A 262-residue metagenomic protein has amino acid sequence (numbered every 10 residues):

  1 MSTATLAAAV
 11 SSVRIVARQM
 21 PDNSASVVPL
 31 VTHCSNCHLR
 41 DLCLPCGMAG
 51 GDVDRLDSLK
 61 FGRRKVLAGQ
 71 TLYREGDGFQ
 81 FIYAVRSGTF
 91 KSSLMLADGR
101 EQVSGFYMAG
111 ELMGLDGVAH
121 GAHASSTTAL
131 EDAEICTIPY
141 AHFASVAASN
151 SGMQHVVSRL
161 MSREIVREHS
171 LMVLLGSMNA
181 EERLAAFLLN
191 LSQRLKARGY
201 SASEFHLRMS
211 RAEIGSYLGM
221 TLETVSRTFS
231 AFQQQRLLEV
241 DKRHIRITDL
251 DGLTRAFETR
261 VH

Functional and structural regions predicted by a protein language model:
T3-A68, L112, G117-H120: Cyclic nucleotide-binding regulatory module and flanking cytosolic helices
R55, Q70-D132: Cyclic nucleotide-binding regulatory domains
R63, F106, T137, R208 (+1 more regions): Short aromatic/basic micro-patch
S87, A141-H142, A212, D251: Alpha-helix/helix-capping structural signal
V103-V166, S170: Cyclic-nucleotide recognition modules
A148-T221: Polybasic "coupling" helices that flank or enter modular domains
Q193-H262: Phosphate-/nucleic-acid-contacting segments
